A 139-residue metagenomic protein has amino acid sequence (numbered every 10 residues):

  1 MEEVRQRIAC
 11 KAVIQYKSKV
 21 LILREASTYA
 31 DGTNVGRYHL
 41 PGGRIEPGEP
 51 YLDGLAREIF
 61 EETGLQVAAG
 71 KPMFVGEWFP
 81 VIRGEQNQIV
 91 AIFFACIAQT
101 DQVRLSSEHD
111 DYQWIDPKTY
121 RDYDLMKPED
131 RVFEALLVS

Functional and structural regions predicted by a protein language model:
M1-I22, A95: Conserved N-terminal beta-strand and adjoining loop/helix that marks the start of the Nudix/MutT-like hydrolase domain
E2-Q6, G32-R37, G84-V90, H109: A generic structural micro-feature
A12, L55-I59, G70: Hydrophobic packing within well-folded, soluble alpha/beta domains
I14, F93-I97, Q113-D116: Short, well-ordered beta-strand micro-motif
K19-E61: Conserved Nudix-box catalytic region and its N-terminal flanking loop in Nudix hydrolases and closely related
Q66-V75: A short coil-to-beta-strand element that immediately follows conserved catalytic motifs
G76-Q102: Active-site-adjacent beta-strand/loop module that shapes the phosphate/pyrophosphate-binding cleft
R104-L136: NUDIX/MutT-family hydrolases
